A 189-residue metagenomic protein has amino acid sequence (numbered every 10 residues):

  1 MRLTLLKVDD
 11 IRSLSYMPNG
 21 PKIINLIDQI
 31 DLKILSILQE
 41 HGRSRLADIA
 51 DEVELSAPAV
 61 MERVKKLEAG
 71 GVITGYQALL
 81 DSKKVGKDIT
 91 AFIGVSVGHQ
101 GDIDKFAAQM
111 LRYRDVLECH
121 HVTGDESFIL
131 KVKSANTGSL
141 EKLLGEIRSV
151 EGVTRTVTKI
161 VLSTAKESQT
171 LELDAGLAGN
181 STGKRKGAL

Functional and structural regions predicted by a protein language model:
M1-L189: A compositional/biophysical signature of low hydrophobicity enriched in polar/charged and small residues
